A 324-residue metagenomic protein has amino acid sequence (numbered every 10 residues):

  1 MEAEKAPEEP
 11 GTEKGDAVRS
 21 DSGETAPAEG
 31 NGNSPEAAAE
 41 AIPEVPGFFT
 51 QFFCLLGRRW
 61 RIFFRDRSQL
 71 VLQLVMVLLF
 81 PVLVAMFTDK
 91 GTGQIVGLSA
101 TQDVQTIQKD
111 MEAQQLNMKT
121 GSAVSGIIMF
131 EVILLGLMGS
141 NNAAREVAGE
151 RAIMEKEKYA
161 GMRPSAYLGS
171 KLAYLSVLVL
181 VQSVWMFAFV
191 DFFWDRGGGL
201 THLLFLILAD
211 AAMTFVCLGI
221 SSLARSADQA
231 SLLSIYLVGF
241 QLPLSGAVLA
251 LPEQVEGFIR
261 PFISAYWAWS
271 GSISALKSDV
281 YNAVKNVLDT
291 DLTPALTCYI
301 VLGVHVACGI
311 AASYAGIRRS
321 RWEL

Functional and structural regions predicted by a protein language model:
M1-N33: Intrinsically disordered, low-complexity cytosolic terminal tails
P7-P10, P27, P35, P43-P46 (+2 more regions): Proline-rich intrinsically disordered, low-complexity coils
E29-A39, V104-T106: Alpha-helical transmembrane segments of integral membrane proteins, especially early/N-terminal helices
P35, A39-L78, A166: Aromatic- and glycine-rich beta-strand/loop motifs that create alpha-glucan
F63-L324: Membrane-spanning alpha-helical segments of multipass transporters and channels
